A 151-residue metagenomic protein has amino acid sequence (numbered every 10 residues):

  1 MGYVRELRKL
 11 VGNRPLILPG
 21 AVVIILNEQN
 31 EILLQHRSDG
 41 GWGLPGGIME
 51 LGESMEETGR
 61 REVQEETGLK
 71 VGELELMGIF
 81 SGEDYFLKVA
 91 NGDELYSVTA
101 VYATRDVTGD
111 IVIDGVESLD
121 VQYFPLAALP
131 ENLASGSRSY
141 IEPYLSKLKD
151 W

Functional and structural regions predicted by a protein language model:
M1-V22: Acidic, metal-coordinating catalytic segment for phosphate/diphosphate chemistry, firing primarily on the Nudix
L18, D39, L44, V71 (+1 more regions): Short connector loops at helix/strand junctions that flank enzyme active sites, especially segments positioning acidic
P19-A21, N30, V98-A100, L119: Change "...and in nucleic-acid phosphodiester-cleaving endonucleases..." to "...and in nucleic-acid processing enzymes
I25-L26, L34, T104-D106, Y123: Conserved hydrophobic "DFG−1" position in protein kinase catalytic cores
N27-E66: Conserved Nudix-box catalytic region and its N-terminal flanking loop in Nudix hydrolases and closely related
W42, G109-W151: Nudix hydrolase/Nudix homology domain
K70-F80: A short coil-to-beta-strand element that immediately follows conserved catalytic motifs
F80-D110: Active-site-adjacent beta-strand/loop module that shapes the phosphate/pyrophosphate-binding cleft
